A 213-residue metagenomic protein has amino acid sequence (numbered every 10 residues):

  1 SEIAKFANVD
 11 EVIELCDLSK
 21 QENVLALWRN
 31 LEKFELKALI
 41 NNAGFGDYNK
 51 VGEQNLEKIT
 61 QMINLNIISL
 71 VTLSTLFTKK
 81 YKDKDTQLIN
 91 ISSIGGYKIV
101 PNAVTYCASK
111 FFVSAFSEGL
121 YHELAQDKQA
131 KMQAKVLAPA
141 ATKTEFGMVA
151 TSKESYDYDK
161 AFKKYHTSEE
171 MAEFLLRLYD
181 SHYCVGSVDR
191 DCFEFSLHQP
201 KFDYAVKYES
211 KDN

Functional and structural regions predicted by a protein language model:
L15-A26, L56: The beta1-alpha1 cofactor-binding region of Rossmann-like NAD(H)/NADP(H)-dependent oxidoreductases
N42-Y48: Conserved NAD(P)H cofactor-binding loop of Rossmann-fold oxidoreductase domains
K50-G52, K58-Q61: Substrate-binding pocket helix/loop in short-chain dehydrogenase/reductase
S74, S109: Active-site helix of classical SDR
S93: Residue(s) in the substrate-gating loop at a strand-loop-helix junction that position the organic substrate next
V100-V104: Active-site loop immediately N-terminal to the catalytic Tyr-X3-Lys motif of short-chain dehydrogenase/reductase
V136-L137, E154-V206: C-terminal helical subdomain
